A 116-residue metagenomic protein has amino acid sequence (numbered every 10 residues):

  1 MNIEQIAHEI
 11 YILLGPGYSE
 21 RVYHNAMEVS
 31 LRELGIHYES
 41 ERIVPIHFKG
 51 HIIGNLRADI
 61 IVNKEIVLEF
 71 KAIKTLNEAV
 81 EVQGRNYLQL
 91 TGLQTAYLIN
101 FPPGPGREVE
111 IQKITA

Functional and structural regions predicted by a protein language model:
M1-H37, T95, R107-E108, Q112-A116: Solvent-exposed, charged helical/coil patches that constitute nucleic-acid or partner-interaction surfaces
G15, A58-L76, Y87: Conserved catalytic cores of phosphodiester-cleaving nucleases, focusing on short active-site segments
Y18, V22, H51-N55, T75-E78 (+1 more regions): Residues at secondary-structure transition points
L34-G50: A short acidic/basic microdomain associated with nuclease active sites
F48-H51, G106-E108: Acidic pyrophosphate-coordinating catalytic loop
L56-A58, V109: Change "...and in nucleic-acid phosphodiester-cleaving endonucleases..." to "...and in nucleic-acid processing enzymes
K71-A116: Nucleic-acid nuclease catalytic cores
